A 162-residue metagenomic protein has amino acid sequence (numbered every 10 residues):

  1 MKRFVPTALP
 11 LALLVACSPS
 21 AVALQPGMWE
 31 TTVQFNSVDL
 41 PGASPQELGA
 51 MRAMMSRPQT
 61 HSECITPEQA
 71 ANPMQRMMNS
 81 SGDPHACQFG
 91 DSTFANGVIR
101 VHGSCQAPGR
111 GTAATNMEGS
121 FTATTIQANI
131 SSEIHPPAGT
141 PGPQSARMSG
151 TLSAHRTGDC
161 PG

Functional and structural regions predicted by a protein language model:
M1-L9: Bacterial N-terminal signal peptides that target proteins for export
F4, S20-A21: Accessory recognition modules or surfaces
A21-G162: Subset-of-secretome marker
